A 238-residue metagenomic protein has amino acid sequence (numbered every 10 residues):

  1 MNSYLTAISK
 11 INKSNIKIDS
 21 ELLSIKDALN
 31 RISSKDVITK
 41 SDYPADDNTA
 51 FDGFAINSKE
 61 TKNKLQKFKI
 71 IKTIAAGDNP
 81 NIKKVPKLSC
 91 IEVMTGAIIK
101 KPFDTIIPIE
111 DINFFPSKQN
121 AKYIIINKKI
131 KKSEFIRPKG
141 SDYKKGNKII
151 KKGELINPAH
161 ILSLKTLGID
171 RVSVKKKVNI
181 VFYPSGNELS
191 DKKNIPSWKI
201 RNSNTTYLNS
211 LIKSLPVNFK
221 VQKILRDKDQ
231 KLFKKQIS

Functional and structural regions predicted by a protein language model:
M1-I8, E21, I25, D47 (+8 more regions): Generic structural signal for well-ordered, non-membrane alpha-helical segments in soluble metabolic enzymes
M1-L65, Q119: Short, low-complexity N-terminal leaders and the immediately following helix N-cap/first helix
N12, I169, K234-S238: Generic structural signal for well-ordered alpha-helical scaffold segments
L29-V37, F135-I136, K231-K234: Short, solvent-exposed polar/charged micro-motifs at secondary-structure junctions
F54-K223: Short, glycine/charged-enriched hinge/interface segments at domain edges or termini
D78, I82, R226-I237: Structural motif
